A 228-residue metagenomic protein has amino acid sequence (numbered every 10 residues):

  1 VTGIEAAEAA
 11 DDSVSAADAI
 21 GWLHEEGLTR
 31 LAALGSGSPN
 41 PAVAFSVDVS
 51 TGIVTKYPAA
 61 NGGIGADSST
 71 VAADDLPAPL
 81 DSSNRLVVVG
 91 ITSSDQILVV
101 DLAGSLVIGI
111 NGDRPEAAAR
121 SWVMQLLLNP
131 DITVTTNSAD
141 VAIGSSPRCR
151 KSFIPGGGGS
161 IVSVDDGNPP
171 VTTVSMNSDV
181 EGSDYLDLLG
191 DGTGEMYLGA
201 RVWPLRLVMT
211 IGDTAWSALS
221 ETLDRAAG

Functional and structural regions predicted by a protein language model:
V1-G228: Accessory regions of macromolecular translocation/handling assemblies
